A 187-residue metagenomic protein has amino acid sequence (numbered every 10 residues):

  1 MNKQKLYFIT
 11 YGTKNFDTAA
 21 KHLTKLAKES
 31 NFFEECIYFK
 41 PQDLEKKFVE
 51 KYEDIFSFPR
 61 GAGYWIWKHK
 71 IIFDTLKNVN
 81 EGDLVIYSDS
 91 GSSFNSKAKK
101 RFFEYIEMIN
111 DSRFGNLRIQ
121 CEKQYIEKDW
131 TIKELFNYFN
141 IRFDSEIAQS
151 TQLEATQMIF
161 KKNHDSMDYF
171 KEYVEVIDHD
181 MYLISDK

Functional and structural regions predicted by a protein language model:
M1-K187: Glycosyltransferase catalytic domains, chiefly GT-A lineage
